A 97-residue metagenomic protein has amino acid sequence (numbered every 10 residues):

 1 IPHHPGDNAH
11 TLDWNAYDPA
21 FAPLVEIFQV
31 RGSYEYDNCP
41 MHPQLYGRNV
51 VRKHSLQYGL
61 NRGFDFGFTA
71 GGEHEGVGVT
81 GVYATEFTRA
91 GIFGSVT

Functional and structural regions predicted by a protein language model:
I1-T97: Extended, charged catalytic domains and RNA/DNA-binding interfaces, predominantly in divalent-metal-using enzymes
